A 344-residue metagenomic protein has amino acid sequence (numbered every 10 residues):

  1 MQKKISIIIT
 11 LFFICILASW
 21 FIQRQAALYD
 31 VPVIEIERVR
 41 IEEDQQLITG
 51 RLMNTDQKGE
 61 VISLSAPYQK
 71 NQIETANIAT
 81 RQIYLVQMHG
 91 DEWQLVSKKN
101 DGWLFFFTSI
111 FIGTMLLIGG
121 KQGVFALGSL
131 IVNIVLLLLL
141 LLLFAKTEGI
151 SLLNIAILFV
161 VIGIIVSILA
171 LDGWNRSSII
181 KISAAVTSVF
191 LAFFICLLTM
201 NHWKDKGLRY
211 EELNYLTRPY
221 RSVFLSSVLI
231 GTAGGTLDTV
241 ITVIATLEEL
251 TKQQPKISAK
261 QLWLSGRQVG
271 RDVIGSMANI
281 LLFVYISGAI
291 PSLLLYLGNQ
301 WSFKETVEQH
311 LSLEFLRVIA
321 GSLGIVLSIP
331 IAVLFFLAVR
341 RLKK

Functional and structural regions predicted by a protein language model:
M1-P32: Hydrophobic secretory-pathway targeting helix
I22, D272-G275, V284-K344: Hydrophobic alpha-helical transmembrane segments of membrane transport and translocation systems, primarily multi-pass
L28-L47, I83-V86: Structural detector for short beta-strands of small beta-barrel domains
Q69-G102: Extended, hydrophilic extramembrane loops/domains of integral membrane proteins
V86-V96, F111-G123, L142-G149, E249: Short juxtamembrane and helix-loop transition motifs at transmembrane-helix boundaries in membrane proteins
Q122-N214, R218-G231: Transmembrane alpha-helical segments that form the functional core of multipass membrane systems
K181-A185, V189, Y215-S226, I230 (+4 more regions): Pore-lining and gate-forming transmembrane alpha-helices of multi-pass membrane transport proteins
D238, L247-L293: Helical hairpin unit composed of two closely spaced alpha helices linked by a short loop
